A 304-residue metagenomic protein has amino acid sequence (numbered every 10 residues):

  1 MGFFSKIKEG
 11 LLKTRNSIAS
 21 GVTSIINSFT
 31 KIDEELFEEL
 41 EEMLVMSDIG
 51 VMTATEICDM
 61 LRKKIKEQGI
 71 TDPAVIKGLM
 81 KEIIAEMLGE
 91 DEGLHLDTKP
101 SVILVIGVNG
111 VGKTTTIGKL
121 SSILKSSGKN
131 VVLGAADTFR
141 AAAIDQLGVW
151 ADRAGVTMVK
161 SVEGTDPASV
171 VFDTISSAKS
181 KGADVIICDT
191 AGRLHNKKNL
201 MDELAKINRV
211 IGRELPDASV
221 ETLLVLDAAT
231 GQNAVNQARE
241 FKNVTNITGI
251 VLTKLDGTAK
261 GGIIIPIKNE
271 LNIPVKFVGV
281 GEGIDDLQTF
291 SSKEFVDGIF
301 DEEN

Functional and structural regions predicted by a protein language model:
M1-K8: Compositionally biased, charge-rich terminal segments
F4, A19, C58, S292-K293: Alpha-helix initiation and N-capping motif
F4, A54, P73, K113-I117 (+5 more regions): Alpha-helix N-cap/helix-start motif
K13, S17-A136, A143-G164, S169-K179 (+1 more regions): Primarily NTPase-proximal linker/entry elements flanking Walker-type ATP/GTP-binding cores
V51-T53, R140, D256, I284: Short hydrophobic/aromatic residue motifs in ordered secondary structure
Q146, D166-K181, N196-D301: Conserved catalytic-core segment of NTP-binding enzymes
D189, E303-N304: Short hydrophobic/aromatic patches at helix-to-coil boundaries
A191-R193: Short glycine-rich anion-binding loops that position phosphate/pyrophosphate groups of nucleotides and phosphorylated
